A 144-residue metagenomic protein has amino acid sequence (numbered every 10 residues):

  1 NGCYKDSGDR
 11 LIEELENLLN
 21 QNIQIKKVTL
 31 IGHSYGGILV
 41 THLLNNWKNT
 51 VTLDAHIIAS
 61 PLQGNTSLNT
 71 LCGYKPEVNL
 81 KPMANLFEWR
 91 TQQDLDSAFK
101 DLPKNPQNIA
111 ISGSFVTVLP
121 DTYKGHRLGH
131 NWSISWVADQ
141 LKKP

Functional and structural regions predicted by a protein language model:
N1, A55-T66, T91-D94: Active-site nucleophile loop of the alpha/beta-hydrolase fold
N1-K26: Active-site catalytic motif of lipid deacylating hydrolases and related acyltransferases
Q24-K27, T50-T52, M83: A general structural motif
T29-I31, D54-I58, L86-R90: Structural recognition of the beta-strand scaffold that forms the well-ordered cores of secreted hydrolase catalytic
I31-T41: Gly/Ala-rich beta-loop-alpha elbow adjacent to hydrolase catalytic centers
H42-N46: Active-site signature of alpha/beta-hydrolase-fold catalytic machinery across serine- and Asp/Cys-nucleophile hydrolases
P61-N79: Flexible "cap/lid" loop of the alpha/beta hydrolase fold
Y74-P144: C-terminal catalytic-base region of ester-bond hydrolases, centering on the histidine of the charge-relay
